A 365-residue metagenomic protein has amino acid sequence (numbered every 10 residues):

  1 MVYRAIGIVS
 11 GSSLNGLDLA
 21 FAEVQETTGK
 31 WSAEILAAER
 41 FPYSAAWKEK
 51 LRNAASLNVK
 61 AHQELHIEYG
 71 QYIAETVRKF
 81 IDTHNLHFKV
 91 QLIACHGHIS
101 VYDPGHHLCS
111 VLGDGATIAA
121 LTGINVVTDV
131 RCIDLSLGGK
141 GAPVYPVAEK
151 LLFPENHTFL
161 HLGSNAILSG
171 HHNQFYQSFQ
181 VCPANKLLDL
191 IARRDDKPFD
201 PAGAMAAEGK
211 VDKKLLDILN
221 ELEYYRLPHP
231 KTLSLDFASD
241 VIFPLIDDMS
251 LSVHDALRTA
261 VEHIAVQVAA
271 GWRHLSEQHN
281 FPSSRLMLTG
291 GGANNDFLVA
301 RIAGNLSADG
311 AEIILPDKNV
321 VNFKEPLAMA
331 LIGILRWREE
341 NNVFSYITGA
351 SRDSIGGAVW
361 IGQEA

Functional and structural regions predicted by a protein language model:
V2-R4, P104-C109, A116, I124-F199 (+1 more regions): Phosphate-binding/catalytic loop of phosphoryl-transfer enzymes
V9-A61, Y176: Short glycine-rich, Thr/Ser-proximal phosphate-binding strand/loop in the N-terminal lobe of ATP-dependent enzymes
S10, L14, E262, P316-A365: Glycine-rich phosphate-binding/hydrolytic loop that grips phosphoryl groups
G16-S32, F41, Q177-A265, E339 (+1 more regions): Conserved ATP-utilizing enzyme core subdomain
N58-G115: Short beta-strand-loop/turn "lid" adjacent to the catalytic site in phosphate-handling enzymes
Y72-I81, V253-N280, R336: Phosphate/ATP-binding catalytic cores across multiple sugar-kinase/actin-like superfamilies, primarily ASKHA
N85-H87, D248, A256, G271-H279 (+3 more regions): Non-transmembrane, aqueous-exposed alpha-helical and coiled segments at domain scale
S283-N305: Glycine-rich phosphate-binding loops at beta-strand->alpha-helix junctions
